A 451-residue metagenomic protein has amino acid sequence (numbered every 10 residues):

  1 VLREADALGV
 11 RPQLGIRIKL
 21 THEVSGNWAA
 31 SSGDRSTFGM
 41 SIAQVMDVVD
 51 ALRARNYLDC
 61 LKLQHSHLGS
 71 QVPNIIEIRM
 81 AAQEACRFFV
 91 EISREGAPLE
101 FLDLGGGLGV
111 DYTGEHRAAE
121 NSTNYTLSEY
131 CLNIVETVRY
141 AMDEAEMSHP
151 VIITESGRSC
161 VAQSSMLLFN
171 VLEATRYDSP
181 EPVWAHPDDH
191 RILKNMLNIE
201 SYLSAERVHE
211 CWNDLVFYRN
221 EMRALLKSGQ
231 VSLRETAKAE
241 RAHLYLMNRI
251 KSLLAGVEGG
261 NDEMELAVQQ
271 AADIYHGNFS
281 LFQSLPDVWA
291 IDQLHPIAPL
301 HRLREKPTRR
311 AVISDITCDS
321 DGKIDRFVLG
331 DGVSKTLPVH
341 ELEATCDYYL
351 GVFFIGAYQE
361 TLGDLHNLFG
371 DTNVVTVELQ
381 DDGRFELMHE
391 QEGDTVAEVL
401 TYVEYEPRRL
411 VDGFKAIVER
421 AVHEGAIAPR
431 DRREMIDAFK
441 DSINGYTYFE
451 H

Functional and structural regions predicted by a protein language model:
V1-D103, V110-T113, N124-E129, T137 (+2 more regions): Active-site-proximal beta-alpha core segment in soluble small-molecule metabolic enzymes
K62-G69, L102-L108, E305-R310, S314-S320: Short connector loops at secondary-structure junctions
H116: Cysteine-dependent deubiquitinase/ubiquitin-like isopeptidase catalytic cores across multiple families
N133, R139-D143, M147-H451: Charged (often Lys/Glu-rich) extended helix/loop segments that serve as interaction or gating elements
